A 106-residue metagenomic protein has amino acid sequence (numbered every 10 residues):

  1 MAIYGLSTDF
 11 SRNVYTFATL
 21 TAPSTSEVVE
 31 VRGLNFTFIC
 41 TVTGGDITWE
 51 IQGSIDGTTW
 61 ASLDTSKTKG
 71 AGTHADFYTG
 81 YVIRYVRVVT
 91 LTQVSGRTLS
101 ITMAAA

Functional and structural regions predicted by a protein language model:
M1-T16, T98-A106: Short, intrinsically disordered N-terminal pre-domain segments
S11-T16, G57-S66: Surface-exposed loop/edge segments in extracytoplasmic proteins
V14-V31, G44-D46, T68-A75, Q93-G96: Surface-exposed ligand/attachment interfaces on beta-rich extracellular proteins
L34-I39, G80-L99: Noncatalytic modules at the cell exterior or secretory-pathway interfaces, chiefly beta-strand-rich lectin/adhesion
V42-G44, G57, A106: PLP-dependent class I/II
Q52-S54: Conserved Ser/Thr-centered positions that define the repeating blades of beta-propeller domains
A61-V82: Short cationic/low-complexity microdomains
